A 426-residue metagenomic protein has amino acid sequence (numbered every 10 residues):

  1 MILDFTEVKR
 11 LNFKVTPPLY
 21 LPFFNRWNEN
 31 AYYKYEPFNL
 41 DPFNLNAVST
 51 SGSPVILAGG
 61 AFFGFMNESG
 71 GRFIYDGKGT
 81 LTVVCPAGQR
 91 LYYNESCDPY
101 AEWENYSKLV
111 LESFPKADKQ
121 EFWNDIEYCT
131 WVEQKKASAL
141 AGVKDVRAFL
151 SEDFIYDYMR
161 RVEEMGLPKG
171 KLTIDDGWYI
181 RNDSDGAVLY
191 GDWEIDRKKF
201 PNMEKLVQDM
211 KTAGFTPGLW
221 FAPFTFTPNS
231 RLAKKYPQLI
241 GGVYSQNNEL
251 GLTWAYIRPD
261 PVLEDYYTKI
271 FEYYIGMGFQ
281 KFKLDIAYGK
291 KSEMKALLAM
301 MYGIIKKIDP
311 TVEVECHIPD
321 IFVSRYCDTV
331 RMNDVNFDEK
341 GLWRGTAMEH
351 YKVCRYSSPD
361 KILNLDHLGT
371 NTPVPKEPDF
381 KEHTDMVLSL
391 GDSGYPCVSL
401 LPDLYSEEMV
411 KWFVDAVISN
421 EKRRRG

Functional and structural regions predicted by a protein language model:
M1-K171, R197: Carbohydrate-recognition beta-sandwich/jelly-roll modules in extracellular/periplasmic carbohydrate-active proteins
F38, F226, V323: Flexible, glycine-rich phosphate/dinucleotide-binding loops and adjacent beta-alpha linkers at cofactor/substrate
N46-S51, D76-S96, C129, S138 (+1 more regions): Active-site-proximal substrate-binding groove within the catalytic cores of carbohydrate-active enzymes
G52-I56, A61-F63, R181, N229-R231 (+2 more regions): Short Asp/Glu-rich motifs
Q120-E121, T212-G214, K307: A generic structural signal for short, non-catalytic loop/turn and secondary-structure boundary residues
D125-I126, G170-L172, Q280-L284, V312-V314 (+1 more regions): Hydrophobic beta-strand segments of well-ordered beta-sheets in folded domains
Y128-E272, M277-K291: Aromatic-lined carbohydrate-binding/catalytic grooves of carbohydrate-active enzymes
